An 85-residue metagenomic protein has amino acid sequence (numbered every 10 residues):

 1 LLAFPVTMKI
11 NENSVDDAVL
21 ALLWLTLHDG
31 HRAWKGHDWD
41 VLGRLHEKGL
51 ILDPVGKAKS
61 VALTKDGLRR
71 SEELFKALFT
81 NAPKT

Functional and structural regions predicted by a protein language model:
L1-T7: Short, Lys/Arg-enriched N-terminal segments with co-localized hydrophobic residues within the first ~10-30 amino acids
T7-W39, A77-L78, K84: Short amphipathic alpha-helical interface segments
V15-A18, T64, L68: Hydrophobic alpha-helical segments
D38-V41, S71: Amphipathic alpha-helical interface surfaces
L42-K48: Basic amphipathic alpha-helical segments that dock to polyanions
G49-G56: A short, conserved structural fragment
A58-L63: Minor-groove-contacting beta-hairpin "wing" of winged helix-turn-helix DNA-binding domains
D66-T85: Short, amphipathic alpha-helical interaction segments positioned at domain boundaries
